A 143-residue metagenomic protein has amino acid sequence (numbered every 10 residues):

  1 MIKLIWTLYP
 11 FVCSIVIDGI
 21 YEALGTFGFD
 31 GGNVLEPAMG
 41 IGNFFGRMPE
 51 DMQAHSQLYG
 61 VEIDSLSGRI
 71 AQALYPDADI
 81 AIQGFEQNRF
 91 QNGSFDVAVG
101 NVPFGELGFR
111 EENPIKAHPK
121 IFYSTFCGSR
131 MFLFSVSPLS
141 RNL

Functional and structural regions predicted by a protein language model:
M1-L74: Class I S-adenosyl-L-methionine
G31, S94-F95: Local beta-strand N-terminus motif with an aromatic residue
V34, A98, L133: Receiver (REC) domain switch-region micro-motif
V61, S65, H118-L143: Conserved Class I SAM-dependent methyltransferase catalytic core
D77-F85: Conserved SAM-binding strand-loop segment of SAM-dependent methyltransferases
Q87-N92: Short conserved loop adjoining the S-adenosyl-L-methionine
F95-N101: Short SAM/SAH-binding signature in class I
G108-K116: Glycine/threonine-rich flexible loop motifs
